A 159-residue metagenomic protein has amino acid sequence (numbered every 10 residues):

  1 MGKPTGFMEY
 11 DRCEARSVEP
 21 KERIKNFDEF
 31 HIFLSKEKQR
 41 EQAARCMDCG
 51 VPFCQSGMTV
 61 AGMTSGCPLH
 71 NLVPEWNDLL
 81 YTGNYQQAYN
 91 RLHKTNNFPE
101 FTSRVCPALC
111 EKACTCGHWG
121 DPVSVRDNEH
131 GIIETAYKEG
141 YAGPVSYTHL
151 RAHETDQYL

Functional and structural regions predicted by a protein language model:
M1-A15: N-terminal pre-domain segments of enzymes
G2-T5, E22, H153: Alpha-helical structural elements
R12-F30: Short, contiguous pre-domain boundary segments
H31, S35-K36: Electrostatic cytochrome c docking/interface patches
R40, A44, D48-S56, G62-S146: Glycine/serine-rich phosphate-binding loop and adjoining beta1-alpha1 elements at the start of nucleotide-handling
T148-T155: Conserved small/polar residues in nucleotide/adenosyl-binding loops
Y158: Cationic, low-complexity basic patches in intrinsically disordered or flexible, solvent-exposed regions
